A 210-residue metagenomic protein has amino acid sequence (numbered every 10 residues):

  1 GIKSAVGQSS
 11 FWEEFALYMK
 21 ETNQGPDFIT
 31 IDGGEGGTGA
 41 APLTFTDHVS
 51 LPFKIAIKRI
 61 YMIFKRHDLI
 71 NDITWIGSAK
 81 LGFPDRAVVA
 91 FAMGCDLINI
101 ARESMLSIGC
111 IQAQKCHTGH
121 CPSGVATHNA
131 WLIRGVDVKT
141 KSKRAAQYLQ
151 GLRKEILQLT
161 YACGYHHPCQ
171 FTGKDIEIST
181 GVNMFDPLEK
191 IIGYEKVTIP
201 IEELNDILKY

Functional and structural regions predicted by a protein language model:
G1-I133: Glycine-rich phosphate/ribose-binding loops and adjacent secondary-structure elements that form binding surfaces
V138-Y210: C-terminal extensions of enzymes
